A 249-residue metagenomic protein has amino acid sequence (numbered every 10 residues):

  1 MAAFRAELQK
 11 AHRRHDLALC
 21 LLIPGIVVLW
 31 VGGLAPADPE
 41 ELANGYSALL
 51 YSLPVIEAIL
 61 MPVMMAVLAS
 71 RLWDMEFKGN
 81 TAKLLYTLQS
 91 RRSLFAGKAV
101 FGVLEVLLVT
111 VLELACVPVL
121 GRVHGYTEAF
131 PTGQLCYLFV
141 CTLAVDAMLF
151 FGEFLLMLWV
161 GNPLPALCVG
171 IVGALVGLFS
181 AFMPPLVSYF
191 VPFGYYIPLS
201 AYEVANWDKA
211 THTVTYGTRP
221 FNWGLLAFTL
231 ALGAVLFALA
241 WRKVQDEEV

Functional and structural regions predicted by a protein language model:
M1-P24: Aromatic- and glycine-rich beta-strand/loop motifs that create alpha-glucan
M1-R5, L72-L85, F150-G177: Cytoplasmic juxtamembrane interface segments
L17, I23-A69, A96-P163, G170 (+2 more regions): Secretory targeting signals
C20-L21, A58-I59, S188-Y189, G194: Hydrophobic alpha-helical transmembrane segments of integral membrane proteins, especially lipid-exposed positions
L34, P39-A48, L167, V172-V249: Terminal transmembrane helical anchor/hairpin motif
D38-P39, D74-F77, T81, L120-E128 (+4 more regions): Membrane-interfacial segments
M64-F77, E153-L164, F228-D246: Transmembrane alpha-helical segments in integral membrane proteins
S70-L104: Helix-loop-helix units of permease transmembrane domains in multi-pass membrane transporters, especially ABC
